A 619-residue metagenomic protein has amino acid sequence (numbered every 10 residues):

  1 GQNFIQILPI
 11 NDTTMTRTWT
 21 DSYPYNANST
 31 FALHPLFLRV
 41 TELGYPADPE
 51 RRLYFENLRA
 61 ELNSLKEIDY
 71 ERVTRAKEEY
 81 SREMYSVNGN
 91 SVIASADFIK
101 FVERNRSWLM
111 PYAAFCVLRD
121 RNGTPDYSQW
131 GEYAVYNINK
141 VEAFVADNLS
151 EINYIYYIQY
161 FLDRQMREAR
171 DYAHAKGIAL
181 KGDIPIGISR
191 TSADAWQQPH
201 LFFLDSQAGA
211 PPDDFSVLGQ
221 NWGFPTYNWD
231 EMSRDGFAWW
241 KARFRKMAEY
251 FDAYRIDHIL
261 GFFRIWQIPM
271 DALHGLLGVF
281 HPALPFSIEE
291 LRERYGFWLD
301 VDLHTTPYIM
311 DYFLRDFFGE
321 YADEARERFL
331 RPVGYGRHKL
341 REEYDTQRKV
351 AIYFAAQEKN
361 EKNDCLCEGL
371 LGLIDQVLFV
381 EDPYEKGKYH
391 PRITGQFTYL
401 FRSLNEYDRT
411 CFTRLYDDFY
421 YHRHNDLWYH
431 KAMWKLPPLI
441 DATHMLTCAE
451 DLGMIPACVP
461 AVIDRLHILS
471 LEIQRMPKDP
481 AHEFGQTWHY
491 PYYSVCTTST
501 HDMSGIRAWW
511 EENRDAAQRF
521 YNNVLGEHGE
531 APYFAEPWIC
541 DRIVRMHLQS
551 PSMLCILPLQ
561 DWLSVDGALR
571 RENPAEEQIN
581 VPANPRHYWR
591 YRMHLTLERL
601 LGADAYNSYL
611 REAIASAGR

Functional and structural regions predicted by a protein language model:
G1-R619: Catalytic cores of glycan-processing enzymes that make or break glycosidic bonds
